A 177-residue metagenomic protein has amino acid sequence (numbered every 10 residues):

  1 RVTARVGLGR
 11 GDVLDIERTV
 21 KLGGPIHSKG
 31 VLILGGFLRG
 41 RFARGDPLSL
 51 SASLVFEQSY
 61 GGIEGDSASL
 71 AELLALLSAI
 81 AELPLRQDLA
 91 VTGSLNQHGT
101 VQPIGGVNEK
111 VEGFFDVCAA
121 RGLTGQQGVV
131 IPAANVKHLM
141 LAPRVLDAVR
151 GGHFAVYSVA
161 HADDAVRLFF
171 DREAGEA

Functional and structural regions predicted by a protein language model:
T3-L22, I26-A177: Peripheral, non-AAA+ core regions of ATP-driven protein-machinery
